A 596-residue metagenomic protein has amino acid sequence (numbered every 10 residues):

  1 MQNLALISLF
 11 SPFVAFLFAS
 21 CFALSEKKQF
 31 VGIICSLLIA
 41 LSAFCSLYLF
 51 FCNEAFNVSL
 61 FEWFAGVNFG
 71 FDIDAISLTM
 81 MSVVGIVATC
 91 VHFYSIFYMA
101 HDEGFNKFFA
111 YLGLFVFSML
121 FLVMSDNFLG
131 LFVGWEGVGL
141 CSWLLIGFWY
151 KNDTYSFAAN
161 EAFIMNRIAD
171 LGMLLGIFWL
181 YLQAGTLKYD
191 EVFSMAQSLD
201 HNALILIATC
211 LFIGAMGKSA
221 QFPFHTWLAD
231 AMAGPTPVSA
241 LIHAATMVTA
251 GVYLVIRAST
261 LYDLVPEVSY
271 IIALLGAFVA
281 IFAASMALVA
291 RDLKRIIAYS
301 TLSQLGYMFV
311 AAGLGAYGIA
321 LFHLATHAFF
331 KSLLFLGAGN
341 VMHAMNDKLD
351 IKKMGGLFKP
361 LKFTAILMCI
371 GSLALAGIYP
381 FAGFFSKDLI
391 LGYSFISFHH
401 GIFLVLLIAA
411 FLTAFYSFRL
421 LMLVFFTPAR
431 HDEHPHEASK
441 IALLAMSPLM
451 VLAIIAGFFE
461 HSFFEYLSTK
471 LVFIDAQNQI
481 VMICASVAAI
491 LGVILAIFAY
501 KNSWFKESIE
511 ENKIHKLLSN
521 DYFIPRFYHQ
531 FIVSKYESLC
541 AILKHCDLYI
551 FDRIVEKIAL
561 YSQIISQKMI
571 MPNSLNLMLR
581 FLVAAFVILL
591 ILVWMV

Functional and structural regions predicted by a protein language model:
M1-F10, Q29-I33, F69-V83, F121-G134 (+6 more regions): Membrane-entry segments of alpha-helical transmembrane domains in multi-pass membrane proteins
M1-L4, L17-A110, T186-H201, I205 (+4 more regions): Transmembrane helix-loop-helix hairpins at membrane boundaries of multipass inner-membrane proteins
N57-G66, K188-A196, L389-Y393, S462-Q477: Membrane-interfacial helical/loop segments at transmembrane boundaries in membrane proteins
T89-G134, L140-I441, M446, M450-F458: Hydrophobic transmembrane alpha-helices and their helix-loop junctions in integral membrane proteins
G377-A382, A456-Y466, A585-V596: Juxtamembrane "helix exit" motif at the C-terminal ends of alpha-helical transmembrane segments in multi-pass membrane
L423, I497-K513: Juxtamembrane/interface segments at transmembrane-helix termini
H436-V493: Hard-cation-handling environments
L467-Q477, K506-V596: Aromatic-capped, Gly/Pro-kinked transmembrane alpha-helices
